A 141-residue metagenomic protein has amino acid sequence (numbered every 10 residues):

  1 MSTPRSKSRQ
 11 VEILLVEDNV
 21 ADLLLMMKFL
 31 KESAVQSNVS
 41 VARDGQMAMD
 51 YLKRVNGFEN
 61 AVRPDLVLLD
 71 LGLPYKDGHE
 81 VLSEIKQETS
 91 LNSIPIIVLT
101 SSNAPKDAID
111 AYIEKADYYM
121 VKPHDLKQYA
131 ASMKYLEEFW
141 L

Functional and structural regions predicted by a protein language model:
M1-L14, D18-S40, Q46-M47, K53 (+3 more regions): Non-catalytic signal-transmission and effector/linker regions of two-component phosphorelay proteins
N56-V62, K86-S93, E114: Conserved phosphotransfer cores of two-component systems
L69-D70, T100: Active-site residues of response regulator receiver
L73-K76, I85: Hydrophobic residue at a beta-alpha junction that N-caps the helix immediately following a catalytic beta-strand/loop
P74, S102-K106: Negatively charged, flexible loop motifs adjacent to catalytic sites in prokaryotic signal transduction proteins
